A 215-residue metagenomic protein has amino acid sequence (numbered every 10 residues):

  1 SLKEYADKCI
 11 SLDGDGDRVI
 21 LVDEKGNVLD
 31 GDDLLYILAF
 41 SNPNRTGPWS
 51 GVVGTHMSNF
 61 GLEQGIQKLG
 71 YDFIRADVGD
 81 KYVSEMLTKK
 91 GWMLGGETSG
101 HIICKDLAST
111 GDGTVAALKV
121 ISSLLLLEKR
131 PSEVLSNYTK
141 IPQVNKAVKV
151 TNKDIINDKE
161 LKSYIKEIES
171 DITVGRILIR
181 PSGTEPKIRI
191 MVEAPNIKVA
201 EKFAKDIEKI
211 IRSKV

Functional and structural regions predicted by a protein language model:
S1-E4, D32, M93-S99: Short, structured secondary-structure boundary patches
S1-L2, A39, V83, Y164: Generic hydrophobic alpha-helical segments
S1-V22: N-terminal small/polar loop signature for handling phosphorylated ligands or for N-terminal nucleophile
L12-G14, V28-L35, A108-G111: Short glycine/threonine-rich catalytic loop with a Thr-x-Gly-x-Asp
R18-L34, L62-E63: Short Gly/Thr/Asp-enriched flexible loops that form oxyanion-binding sites at enzyme active sites
V22, N44-V215: Phosphate-binding and adjacent anionic-ligand microenvironments
V28-P48, D77-V78: Short, acidic/small-residue loops that bind anionic groups at enzyme active sites
